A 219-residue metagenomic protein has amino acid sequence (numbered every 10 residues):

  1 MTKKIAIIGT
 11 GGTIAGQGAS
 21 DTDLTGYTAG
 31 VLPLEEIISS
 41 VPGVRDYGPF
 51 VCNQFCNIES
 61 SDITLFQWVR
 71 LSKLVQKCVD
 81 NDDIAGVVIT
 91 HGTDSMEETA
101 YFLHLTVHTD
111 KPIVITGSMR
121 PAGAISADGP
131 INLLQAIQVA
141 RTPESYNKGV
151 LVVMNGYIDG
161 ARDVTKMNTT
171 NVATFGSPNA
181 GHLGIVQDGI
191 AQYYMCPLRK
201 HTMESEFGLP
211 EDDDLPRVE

Functional and structural regions predicted by a protein language model:
M1-C78: ATP/NTP phosphate-donor binding region
T2-K4, I8, G12, S20 (+2 more regions): Accessory alpha-helical/coil subdomains and C-terminal extensions that flank or cap enzyme catalytic cores
K4, A85-G86: Structural motif
T10-G12, G92-T93, S118-P121: Short, ordered loop/turn segments at secondary-structure junctions
G11-G12, V88, A136, G156: Buried hydrophobic positions in well-ordered alpha/beta secondary-structure cores of metabolic enzymes
G16-Q17, D94-A100, N132-L133: Short glycine/serine/threonine-rich phosphate/pyrophosphate-binding segments that cradle anionic phosphate groups
I89-K111: Short Gly/Thr/Asp-enriched flexible loops that form oxyanion-binding sites at enzyme active sites
T116-Y194: Internal gly/pro-rich beta-alpha loop/helix module that stabilizes soluble enzyme cofactors or their anionic handles
